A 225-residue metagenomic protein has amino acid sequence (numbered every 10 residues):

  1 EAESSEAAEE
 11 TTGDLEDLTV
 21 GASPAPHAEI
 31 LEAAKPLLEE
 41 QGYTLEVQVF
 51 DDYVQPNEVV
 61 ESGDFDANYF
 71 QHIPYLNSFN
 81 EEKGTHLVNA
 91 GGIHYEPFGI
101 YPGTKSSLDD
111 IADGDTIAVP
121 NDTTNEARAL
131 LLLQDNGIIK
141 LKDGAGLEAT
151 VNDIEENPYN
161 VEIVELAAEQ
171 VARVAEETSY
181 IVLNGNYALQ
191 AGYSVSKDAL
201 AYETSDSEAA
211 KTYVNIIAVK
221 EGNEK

Functional and structural regions predicted by a protein language model:
E1-D17: Short, low-complexity disordered leader/linker segments with a strong preference for bacterial N-terminal type II
G13-A25, Y43-V49, T116-I117: Short, well-ordered beta-strand elements
V47-E58, G146-R173: Short helix-initiation/N-cap motifs at beta->coil->alpha
Y53-G84, S106, L189-G192: Pocket-flanking alpha-helical
E61-Q71, D115, I138, Y159-E162 (+1 more regions): Alpha-to-beta junction loops
S78-A90, G103-K105, E177, V182 (+1 more regions): Ligand-binding "clamshell"
A90-I139: A conserved helix-loop-strand patch within extracytoplasmic ligand-binding domains of the periplasmic binding
P97-L108, T212-K225: A bilobed periplasmic-binding-protein/Venus flytrap-type ligand-binding module shared by bacterial periplasmic
